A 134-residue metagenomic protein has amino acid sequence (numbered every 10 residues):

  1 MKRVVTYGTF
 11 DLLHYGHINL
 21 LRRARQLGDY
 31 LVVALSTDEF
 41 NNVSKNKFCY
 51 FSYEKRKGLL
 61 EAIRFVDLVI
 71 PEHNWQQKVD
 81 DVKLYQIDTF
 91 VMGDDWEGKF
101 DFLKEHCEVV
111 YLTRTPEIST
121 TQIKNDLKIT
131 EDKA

Functional and structural regions predicted by a protein language model:
M1-A134: Nucleotidyltransferase catalytic core that binds NTPs
